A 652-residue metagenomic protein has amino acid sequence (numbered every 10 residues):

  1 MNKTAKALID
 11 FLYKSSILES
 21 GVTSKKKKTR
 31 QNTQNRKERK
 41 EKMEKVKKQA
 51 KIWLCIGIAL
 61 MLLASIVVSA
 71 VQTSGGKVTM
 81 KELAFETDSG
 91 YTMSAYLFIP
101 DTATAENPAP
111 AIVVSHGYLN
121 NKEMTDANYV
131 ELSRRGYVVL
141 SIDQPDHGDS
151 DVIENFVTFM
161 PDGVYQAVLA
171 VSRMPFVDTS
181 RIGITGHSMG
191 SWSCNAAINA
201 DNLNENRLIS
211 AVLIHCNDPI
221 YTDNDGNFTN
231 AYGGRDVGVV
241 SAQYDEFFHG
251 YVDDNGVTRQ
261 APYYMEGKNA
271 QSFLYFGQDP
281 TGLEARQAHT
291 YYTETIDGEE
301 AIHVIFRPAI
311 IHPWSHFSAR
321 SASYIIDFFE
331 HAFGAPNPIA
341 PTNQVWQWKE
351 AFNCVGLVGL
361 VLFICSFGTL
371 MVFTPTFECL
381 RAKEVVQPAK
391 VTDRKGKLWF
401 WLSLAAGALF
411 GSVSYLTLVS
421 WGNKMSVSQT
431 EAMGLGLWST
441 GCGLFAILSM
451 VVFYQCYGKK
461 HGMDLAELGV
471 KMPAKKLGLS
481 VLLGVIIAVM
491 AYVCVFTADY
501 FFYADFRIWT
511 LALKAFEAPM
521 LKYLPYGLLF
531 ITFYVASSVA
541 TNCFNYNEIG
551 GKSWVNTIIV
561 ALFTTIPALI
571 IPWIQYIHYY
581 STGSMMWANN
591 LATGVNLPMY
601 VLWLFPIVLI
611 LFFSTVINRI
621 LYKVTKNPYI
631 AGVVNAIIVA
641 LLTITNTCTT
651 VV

Functional and structural regions predicted by a protein language model:
A5-D10, E19-V22, E38-E41: Acidic, Ala/Val/Gly-enriched low-complexity intrinsically disordered segments
D10-I17, K25-K26, Q31-Q34: Short, positively charged and aromatic/hydrophobic N-terminal segments
E41-A50, Q347, P388-K395, K471: Short, Lys/Arg-rich N-terminal segment immediately upstream of the first membrane anchor
V46-E86, S94-Y96: An N-terminal hydrophobic leader/cap segment in hydrolases
G75-V345: Soluble extramembrane regions of membrane proteins in the secretory/endomembrane system
N343-L357: Juxtamembrane/start-of-transmembrane alpha-helix segments at the extracytoplasmic/lumenal side of membrane anchors
L360-S403: Juxtamembrane interface at the cytosolic side of transmembrane helices
L398-V652: Alpha-helical transmembrane segments of integral membrane proteins
